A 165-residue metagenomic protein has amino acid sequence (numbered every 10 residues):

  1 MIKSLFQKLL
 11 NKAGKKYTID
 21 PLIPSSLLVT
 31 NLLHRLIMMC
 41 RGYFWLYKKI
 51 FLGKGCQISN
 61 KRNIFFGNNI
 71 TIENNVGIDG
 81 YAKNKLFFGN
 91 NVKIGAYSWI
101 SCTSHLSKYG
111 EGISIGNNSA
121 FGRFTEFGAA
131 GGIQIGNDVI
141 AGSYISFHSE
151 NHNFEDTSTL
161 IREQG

Functional and structural regions predicted by a protein language model:
M1-F147: Domain-scale signature associated with acetyltransferase and cell-envelope carbohydrate enzymes
P24, T159-L160: Short, solvent-exposed coil/turn linker segments
F147-D156: Proline-centered turn/helix-capping motifs that create local helix->coil transitions or kinks
I161-G165: A short acidic, glycine-rich active-site loop that binds or catalyzes chemistry on phosphate/adenosine moieties
